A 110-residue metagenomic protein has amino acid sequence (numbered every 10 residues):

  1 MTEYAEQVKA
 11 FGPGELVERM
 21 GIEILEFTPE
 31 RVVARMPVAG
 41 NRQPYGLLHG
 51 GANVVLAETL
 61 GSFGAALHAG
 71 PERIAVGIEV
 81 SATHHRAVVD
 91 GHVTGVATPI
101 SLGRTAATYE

Functional and structural regions predicted by a protein language model:
M1-E110: Terminal targeting signals and extreme-terminal segments of soluble enzymes
